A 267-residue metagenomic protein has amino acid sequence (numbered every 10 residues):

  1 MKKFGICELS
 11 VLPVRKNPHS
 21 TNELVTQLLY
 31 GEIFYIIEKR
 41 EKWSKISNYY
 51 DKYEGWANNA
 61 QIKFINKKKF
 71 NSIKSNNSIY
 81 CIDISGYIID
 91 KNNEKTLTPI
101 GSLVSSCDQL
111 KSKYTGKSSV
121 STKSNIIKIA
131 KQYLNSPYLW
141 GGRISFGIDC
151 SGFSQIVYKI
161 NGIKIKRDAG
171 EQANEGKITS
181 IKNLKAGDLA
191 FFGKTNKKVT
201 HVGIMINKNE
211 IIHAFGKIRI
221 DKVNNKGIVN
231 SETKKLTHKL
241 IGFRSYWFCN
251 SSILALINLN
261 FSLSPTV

Functional and structural regions predicted by a protein language model:
K2, N48-E94, P99-S136: Boundary regions of SH3-family modules and the immediately adjacent low-complexity/disordered segments in eukaryotic
V11-L12, I62-I65, I206-I257, V267: Aromatic- and glycine-rich peptidoglycan recognition patches
N17-Y30, K91-T98: SH3/SH3-like (including bacterial SH3b) beta-barrel domains that bind proline-rich motifs or cell-wall ligands
G31, S44-N48, I211: SH3/SH3-like beta-barrel fold
E32, S102, G187-D188: Structural motif
A130, I144-N161: Active-site nucleophilic cysteine motif
I163-D221, K226: ...with weaker cross-activation on analogous glycine-rich loops/strands in unrelated enzymes
L259-F261: Short hydrophobic targeting helices and cationic amphipathic motifs that mediate membrane/organellar targeting
